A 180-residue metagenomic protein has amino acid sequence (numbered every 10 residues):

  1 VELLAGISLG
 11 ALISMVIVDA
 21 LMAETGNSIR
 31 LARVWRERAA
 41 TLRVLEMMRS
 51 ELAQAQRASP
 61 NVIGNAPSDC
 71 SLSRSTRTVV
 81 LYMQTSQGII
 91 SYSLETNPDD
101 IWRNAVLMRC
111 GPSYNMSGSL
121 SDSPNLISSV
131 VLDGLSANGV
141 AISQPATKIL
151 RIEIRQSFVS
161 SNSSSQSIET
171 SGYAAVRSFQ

Functional and structural regions predicted by a protein language model:
V1-A53, Q180: Aliphatic-rich helix starts adjacent to a transmembrane/signal segment
G10-A11, N61, L107, P145: Signals and flexible motifs at protein termini associated with secretion
Q54-I63: Short, well-structured beta-strand/strand-turn elements
S68-Q144, S167-E169: Type IV pilin-like appendage domain
S128-Q180: Short linear sequence signals and composition-biased patches located at protein termini or domain-edge surfaces
